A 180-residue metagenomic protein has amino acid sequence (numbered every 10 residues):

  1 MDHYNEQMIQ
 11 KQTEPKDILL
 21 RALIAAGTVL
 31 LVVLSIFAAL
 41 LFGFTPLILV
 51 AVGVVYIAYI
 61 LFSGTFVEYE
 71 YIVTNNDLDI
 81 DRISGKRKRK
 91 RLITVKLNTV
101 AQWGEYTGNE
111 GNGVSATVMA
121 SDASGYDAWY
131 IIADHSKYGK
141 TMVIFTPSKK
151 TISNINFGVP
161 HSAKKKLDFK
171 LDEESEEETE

Functional and structural regions predicted by a protein language model:
M1-L30: N-terminal membrane-targeting/pre-transmembrane regions
P15, V52-N75: Transmembrane-cytosolic junction motif
S35-V54: Hydrophobic alpha-helical transmembrane segments
T74-L92: Membrane-cytosol interface motif
K90-N98, K140-P147: Short amphipathic beta-strand/extended segments with alternating polar/hydrophobic composition
L92-G111: Structured surface patches comprising rigid loops and adjacent beta-strands/short helices at the edges of well-ordered
Y106-D127: Cytosolic, membrane-proximal regulatory domains of ion/volume homeostasis and mechanosensation machinery
A120-E177: A membrane-cytosol interface segment of integral membrane proteins
